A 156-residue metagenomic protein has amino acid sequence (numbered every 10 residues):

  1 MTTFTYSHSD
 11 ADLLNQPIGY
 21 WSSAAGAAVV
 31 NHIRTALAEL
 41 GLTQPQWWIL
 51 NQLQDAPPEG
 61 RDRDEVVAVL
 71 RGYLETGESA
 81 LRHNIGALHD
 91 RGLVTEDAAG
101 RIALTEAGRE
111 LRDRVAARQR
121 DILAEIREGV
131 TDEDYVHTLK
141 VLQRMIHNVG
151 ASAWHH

Functional and structural regions predicted by a protein language model:
M1-D10, V136, K140-H156: C-terminal regulatory/oligomerization modules of transcriptional regulators
M1-L40, Q44: N-terminal leader segment of winged-helix/HTH proteins
P17, W48-Q52, E110: Pre-recognition alpha-helix immediately N-terminal to the DNA-recognition helix within helix-turn-helix or winged-helix
Y20, A24, W48, E65 (+3 more regions): Amphipathic alpha-helical interaction segments
A28, H32-A36, V69, R114 (+5 more regions): Solvent-exposed, charged/polar functional surfaces in cytosolic regulatory/catalytic domains
H32-A80, I85: N-terminal helix-turn-helix DNA-binding core of bacterial DNA-binding proteins
H83-K140: Charged, amphipathic alpha-helical coiled-coil/dimerization segments
